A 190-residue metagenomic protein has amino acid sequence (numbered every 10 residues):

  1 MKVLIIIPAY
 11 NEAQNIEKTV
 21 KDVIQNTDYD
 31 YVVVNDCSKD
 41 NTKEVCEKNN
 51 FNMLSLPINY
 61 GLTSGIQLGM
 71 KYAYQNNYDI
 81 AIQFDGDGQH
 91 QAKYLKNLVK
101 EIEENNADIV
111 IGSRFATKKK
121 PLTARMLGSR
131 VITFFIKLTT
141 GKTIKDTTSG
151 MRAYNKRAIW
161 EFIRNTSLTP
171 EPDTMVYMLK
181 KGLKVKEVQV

Functional and structural regions predicted by a protein language model:
K2-L4, D173: Cell-envelope/extracellular polymer assembly enzymes that use nucleotide-activated donors
L4-P8, S55: Short hydrophobic beta-strand elements that form part of the catalytic alpha/beta core underpinning NDP-sugar/donor
N11-Q25: Short, well-formed alpha-helical segments that are part of the catalytic scaffolds of diverse glycosyltransferases
Q14-K18, D40-K48: Acidic helix N-cap motif at the loop->helix transition within catalytic regions of sugar-transfer enzymes
N35-K43, G88: A conserved acidic beta->alpha catalytic loop
P57-Q75, I80, A92-L168: Acceptor/aglycone-binding surface of glycosyltransferases and processive sugar-polymer synthases
T143, N165-T166, V176-V190: Catalytic donor-sugar/metal-binding loop of nucleotide-sugar-dependent glycosyltransferases
